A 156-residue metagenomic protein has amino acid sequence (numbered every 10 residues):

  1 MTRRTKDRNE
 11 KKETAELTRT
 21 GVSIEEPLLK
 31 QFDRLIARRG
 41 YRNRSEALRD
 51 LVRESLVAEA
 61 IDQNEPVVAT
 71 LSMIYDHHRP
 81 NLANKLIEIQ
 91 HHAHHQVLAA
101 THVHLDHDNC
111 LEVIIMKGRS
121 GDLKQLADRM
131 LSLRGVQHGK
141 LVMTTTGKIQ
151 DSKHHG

Functional and structural regions predicted by a protein language model:
M1-S23: Short Lys/Arg-rich basic patches
V22-I24, F32, R42-R53: Short amphipathic alpha-helical segments
E65-H77, L111-E112: Short glycine-/aliphatic-rich beta-strand segments at the starts of folded cytosolic domains
H77-V97: Short amphipathic alpha-helix segments
H78-R79, M116-L123: Helix N-cap motif at beta-to-alpha junctions
N84-I89, Q125-L133: Short amphipathic alpha-helices in soluble, non-transmembrane regions that often serve as interface/regulatory elements
H95-V103, D128, S132-G147: Conserved short beta-strand edge segments in small beta-sheet-based binding/regulatory domains
V113, K117, I149-G156: Short, low-order "capping/linker" segments at domain edges
